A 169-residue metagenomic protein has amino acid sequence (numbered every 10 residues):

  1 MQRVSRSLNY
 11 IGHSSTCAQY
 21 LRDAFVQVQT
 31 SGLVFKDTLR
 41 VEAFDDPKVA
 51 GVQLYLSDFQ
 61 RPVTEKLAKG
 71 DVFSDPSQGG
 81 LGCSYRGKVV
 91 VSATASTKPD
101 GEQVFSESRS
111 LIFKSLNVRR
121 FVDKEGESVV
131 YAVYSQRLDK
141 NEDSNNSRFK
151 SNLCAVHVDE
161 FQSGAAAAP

Functional and structural regions predicted by a protein language model:
M1-D75: N-terminal secretory signal peptides
Y10, T30, S77-G80, Y85 (+1 more regions): Intrinsically disordered, low-complexity segments enriched in small/polar residues
S14, V34, Q53, G82-S84 (+4 more regions): Compositionally biased, intrinsically disordered low-complexity regions
A43, L56, Y85, F121 (+1 more regions): Hydrophobic side chains in beta-strands
F44-D46, F59, R86-K88, Q136 (+1 more regions): Generic structural motif
K48-L56, E65-G79, Y131-A132, N141-A155: Short, well-ordered strand-loop elements centered on a beta-strand within folded domains, enriched for acidic residues
D58-S106: Acidic, aromatic-enriched beta-alpha/helix-loop junctions
V90-P169: Low-complexity intrinsically disordered segments
